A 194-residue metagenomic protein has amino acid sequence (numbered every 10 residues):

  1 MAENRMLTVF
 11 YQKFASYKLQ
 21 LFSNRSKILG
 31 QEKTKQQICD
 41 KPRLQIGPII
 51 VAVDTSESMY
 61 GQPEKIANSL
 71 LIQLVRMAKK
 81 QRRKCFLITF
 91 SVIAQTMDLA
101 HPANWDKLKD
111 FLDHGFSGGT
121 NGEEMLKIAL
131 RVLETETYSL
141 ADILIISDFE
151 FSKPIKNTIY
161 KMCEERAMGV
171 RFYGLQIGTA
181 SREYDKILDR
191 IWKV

Functional and structural regions predicted by a protein language model:
M1-I46: Acidic/polar low-complexity segments with low predicted structural confidence
L44-H101, M125, D142-I146, I177-T179: Von Willebrand factor
Q62-E64, P154-N157: Conserved ATPase-coupling elements of RecA-like P-loop NTPase cores
Q73-M77, I128-T135, K161: A generic secondary-structure signal
L74, I159-A167, F172: Catalytic-core regions built around general acid/base machinery
Q81-R83, S139, M168-R171: Loop/turn elements at helix/coil->beta-strand transitions in domains of secreted/extracellular proteins
Q95-T96, D106-A141, E150-K153, G174-E183: Von Willebrand factor
P102, A180-V194: Von Willebrand factor A/integrin I-like adhesion domains
